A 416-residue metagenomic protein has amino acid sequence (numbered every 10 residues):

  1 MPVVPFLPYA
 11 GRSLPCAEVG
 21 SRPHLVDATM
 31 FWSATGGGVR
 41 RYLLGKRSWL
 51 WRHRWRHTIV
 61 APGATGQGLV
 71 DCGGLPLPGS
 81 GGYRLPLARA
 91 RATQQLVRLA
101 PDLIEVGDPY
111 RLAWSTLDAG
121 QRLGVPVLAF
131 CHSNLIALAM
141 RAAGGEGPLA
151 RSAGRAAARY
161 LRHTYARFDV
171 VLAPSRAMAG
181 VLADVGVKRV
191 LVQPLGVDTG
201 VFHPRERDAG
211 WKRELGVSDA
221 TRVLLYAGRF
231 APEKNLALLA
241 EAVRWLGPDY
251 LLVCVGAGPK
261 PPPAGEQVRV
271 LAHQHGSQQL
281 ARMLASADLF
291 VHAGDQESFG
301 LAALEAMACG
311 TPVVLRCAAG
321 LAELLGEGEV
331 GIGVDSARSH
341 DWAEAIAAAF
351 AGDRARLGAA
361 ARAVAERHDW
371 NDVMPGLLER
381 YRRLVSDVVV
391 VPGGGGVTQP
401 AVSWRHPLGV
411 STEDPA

Functional and structural regions predicted by a protein language model:
P109, D295: Aromatic "clamp/platform" in nucleotide-sugar-dependent glycosyltransferases that forms part of the donor/acceptor
Y165, R282-A287: Short alpha-helical donor nucleotide-sugar binding micro-motif in glycosyltransferases
A177, G196: Carbohydrate-associated surface elements
H203-V217: A short helix/loop element that forms part of the nucleotide-sugar donor recognition site in Leloir-type
S218-K234, A240-R244: Conserved donor-binding/catalytic core segment of Leloir-type glycosyltransferases
P259-Q278: Nucleotide-activated donor-binding/catalytic signature segment of Leloir-type glycosyltransferases, i.e., the conserved
H273, E327-S339, A347-D353: Conserved acidic donor-binding segment of nucleotide-sugar-dependent glycosyltransferases
P312-L315: Short hydrophobic beta-strand element within catalytic cores of glycosyltransferases and related nucleotide-activated
